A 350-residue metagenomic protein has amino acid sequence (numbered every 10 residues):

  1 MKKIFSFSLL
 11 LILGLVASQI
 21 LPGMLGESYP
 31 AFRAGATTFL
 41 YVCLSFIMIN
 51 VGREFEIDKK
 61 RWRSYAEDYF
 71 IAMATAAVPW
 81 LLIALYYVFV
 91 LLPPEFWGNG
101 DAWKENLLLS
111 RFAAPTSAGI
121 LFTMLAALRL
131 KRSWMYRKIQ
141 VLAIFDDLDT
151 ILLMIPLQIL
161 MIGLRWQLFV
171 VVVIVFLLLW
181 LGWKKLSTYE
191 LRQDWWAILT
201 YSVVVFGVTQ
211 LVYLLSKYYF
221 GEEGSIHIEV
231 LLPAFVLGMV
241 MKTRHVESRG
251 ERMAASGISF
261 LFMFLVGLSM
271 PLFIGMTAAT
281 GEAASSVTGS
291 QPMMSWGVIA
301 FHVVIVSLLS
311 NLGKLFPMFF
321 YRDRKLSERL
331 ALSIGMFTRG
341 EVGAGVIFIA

Functional and structural regions predicted by a protein language model:
M1-I57, R63-P79, Q193-V204, E223-P233 (+3 more regions): Helical membrane-embedded segments and adjacent short helical loop/helix-boundary regions of multi-pass membrane
I20-S28, R53-R61, W183-S187, V212-G221 (+2 more regions): Transmembrane helix-loop junctions in multi-pass membrane proteins
L21-G23, R61-L130, F264, L272-A350: Transmembrane alpha-helices that form the ion-translocation and gating core of multi-pass ion transport proteins
F32-M48, G100-S117, L164-L177, E222-V236 (+1 more regions): Structural signature of hydrophobic alpha-helical transmembrane segments
L40-V51, V78-Y86, E105, A113-T123 (+4 more regions): Membrane-embedded alpha-helical core segments of multi-pass
I49-S64, G119-R132, L179-L191, L237-R252 (+1 more regions): C-terminal ends of transmembrane helices
F70, K131-F145, L152, P156 (+3 more regions): Membrane-interface alpha-helices at helix entry/exit sites of multi-pass transporters
L148-I151, I155-L261: Core mid-bundle transmembrane helix pairs that form the ion/substrate translocation pathway in diverse multi-pass
